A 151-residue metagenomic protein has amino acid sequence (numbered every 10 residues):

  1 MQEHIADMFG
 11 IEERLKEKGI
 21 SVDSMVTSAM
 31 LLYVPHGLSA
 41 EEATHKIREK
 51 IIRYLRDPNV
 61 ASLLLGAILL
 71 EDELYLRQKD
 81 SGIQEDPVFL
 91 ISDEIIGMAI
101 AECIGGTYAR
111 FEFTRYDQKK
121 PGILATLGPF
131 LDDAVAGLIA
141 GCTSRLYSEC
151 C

Functional and structural regions predicted by a protein language model:
H4, K18, A40, T44 (+4 more regions): Intrinsic-disorder-associated interaction segments
H4-I68: N-terminal interaction modules that seed assembly of large macromolecular complexes
M8-E12, G82-I83, P87, P121 (+1 more regions): A near-ubiquitous, low-amplitude feature marking generic local secondary-structure context
S21, V26-S28, A61, L70-E71 (+3 more regions): A generic structural micro-environment signature that highlights single residues at secondary-structure boundaries
T27-L31, L65, I96-G106, G137-S144: Short, hydrophobic/amphipathic alpha-helical patches that form generic packing surfaces within helical domains
T44-Y116: Long, charge-patterned amphipathic interaction tracts in eukaryotic proteins
I104, Y108-C151: Glycine-rich, aromatic-bearing surface loops/beta-hairpins
